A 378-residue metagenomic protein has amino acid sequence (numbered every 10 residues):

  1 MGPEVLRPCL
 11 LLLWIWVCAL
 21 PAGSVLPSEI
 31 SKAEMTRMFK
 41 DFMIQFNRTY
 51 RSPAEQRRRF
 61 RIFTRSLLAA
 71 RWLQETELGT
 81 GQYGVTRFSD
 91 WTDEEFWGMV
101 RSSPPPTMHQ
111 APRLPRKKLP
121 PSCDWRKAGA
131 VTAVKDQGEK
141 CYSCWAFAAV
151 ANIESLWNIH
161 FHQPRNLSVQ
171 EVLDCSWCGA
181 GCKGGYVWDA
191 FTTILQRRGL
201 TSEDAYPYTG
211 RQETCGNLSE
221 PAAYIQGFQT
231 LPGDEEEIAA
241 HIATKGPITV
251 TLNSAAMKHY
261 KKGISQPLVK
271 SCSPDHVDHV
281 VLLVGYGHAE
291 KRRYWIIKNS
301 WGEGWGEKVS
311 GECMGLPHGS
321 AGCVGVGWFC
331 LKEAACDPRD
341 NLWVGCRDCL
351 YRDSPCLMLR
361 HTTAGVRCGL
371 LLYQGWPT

Functional and structural regions predicted by a protein language model:
G2-T378: Catalytic-core signature of thiol
